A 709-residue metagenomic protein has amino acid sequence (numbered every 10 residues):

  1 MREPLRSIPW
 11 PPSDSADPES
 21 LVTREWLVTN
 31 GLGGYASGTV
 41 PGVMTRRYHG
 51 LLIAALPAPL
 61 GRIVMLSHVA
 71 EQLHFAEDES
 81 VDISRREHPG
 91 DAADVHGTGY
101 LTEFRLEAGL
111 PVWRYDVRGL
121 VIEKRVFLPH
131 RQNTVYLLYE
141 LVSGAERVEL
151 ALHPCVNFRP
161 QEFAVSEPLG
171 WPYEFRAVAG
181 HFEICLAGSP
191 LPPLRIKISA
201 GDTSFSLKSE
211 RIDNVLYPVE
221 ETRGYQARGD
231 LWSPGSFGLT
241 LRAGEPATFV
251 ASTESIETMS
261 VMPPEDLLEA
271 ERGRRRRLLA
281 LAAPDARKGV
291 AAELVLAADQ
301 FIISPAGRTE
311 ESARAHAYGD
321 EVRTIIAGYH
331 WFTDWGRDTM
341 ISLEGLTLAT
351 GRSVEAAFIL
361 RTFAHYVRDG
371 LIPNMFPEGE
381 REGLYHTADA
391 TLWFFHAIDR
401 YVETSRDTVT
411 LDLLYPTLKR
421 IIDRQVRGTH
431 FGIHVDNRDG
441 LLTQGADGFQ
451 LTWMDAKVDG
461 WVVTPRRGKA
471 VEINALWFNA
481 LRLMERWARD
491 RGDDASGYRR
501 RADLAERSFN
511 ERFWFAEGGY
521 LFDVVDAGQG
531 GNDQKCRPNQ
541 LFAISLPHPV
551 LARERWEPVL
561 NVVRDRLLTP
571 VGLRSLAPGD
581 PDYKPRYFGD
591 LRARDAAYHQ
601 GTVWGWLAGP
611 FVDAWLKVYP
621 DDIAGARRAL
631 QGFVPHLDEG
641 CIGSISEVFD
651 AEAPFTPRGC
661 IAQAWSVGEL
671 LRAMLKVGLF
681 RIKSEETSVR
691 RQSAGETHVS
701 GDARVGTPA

Functional and structural regions predicted by a protein language model:
M1-A709: Acidic, mature catalytic/reactive cores of soluble proteins
